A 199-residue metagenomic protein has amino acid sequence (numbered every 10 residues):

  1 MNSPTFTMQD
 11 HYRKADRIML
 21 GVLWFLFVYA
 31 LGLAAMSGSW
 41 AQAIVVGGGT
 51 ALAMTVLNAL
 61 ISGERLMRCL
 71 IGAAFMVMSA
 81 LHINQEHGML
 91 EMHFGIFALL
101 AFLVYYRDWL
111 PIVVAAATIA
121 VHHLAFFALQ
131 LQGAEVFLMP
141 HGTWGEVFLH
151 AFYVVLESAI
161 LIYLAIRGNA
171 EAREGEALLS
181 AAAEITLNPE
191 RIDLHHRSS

Functional and structural regions predicted by a protein language model:
M1-R13: Short, Lys/Arg-rich, polar N-terminal cytosolic tail immediately upstream of the first transmembrane signal-anchor
I18-G88, G95-F102, A115, I119-V121: Hydrophobic transmembrane alpha-helices and their membrane-interface boundaries in multi-pass, membrane-anchored
S37-A43, H141-F148: Interfacial loop-to-helix junctions that mark the boundaries of transmembrane helices in multi-pass membrane
M89-L90, A128-G145: Transmembrane helix-loop junctions at the membrane interface of multipass transporters and ion channels
W109-L110: Residues that define the loop-to-transmembrane-helix transition and helix capping in multi-pass membrane transporters
V114-T118, H123, E135-V136, T143-A151 (+1 more regions): Active-site cavity-forming subdomains of large catalytic enzyme subunits
T143-V147, A151, E157-S199: HAMP domain helices
